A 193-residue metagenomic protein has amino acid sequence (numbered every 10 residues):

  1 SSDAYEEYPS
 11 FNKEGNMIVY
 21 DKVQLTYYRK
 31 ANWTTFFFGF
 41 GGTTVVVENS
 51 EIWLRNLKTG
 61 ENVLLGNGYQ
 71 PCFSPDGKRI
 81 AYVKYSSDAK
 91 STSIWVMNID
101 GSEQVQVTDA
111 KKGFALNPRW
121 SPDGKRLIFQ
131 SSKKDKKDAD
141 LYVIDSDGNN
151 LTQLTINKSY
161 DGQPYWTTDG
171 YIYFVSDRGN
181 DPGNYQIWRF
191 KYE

Functional and structural regions predicted by a protein language model:
S1-E193: Sequence signature of WD/YWTD-type beta-propeller architectures
